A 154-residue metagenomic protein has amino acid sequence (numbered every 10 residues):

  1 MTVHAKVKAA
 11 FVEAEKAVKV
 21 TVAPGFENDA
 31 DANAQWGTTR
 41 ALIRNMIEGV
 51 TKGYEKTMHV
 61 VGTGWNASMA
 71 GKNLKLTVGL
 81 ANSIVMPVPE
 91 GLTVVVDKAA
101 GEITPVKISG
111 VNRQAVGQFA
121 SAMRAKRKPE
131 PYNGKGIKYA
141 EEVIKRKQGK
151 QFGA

Functional and structural regions predicted by a protein language model:
M1-A154: Ribosome-associated RNA-binding proteins
